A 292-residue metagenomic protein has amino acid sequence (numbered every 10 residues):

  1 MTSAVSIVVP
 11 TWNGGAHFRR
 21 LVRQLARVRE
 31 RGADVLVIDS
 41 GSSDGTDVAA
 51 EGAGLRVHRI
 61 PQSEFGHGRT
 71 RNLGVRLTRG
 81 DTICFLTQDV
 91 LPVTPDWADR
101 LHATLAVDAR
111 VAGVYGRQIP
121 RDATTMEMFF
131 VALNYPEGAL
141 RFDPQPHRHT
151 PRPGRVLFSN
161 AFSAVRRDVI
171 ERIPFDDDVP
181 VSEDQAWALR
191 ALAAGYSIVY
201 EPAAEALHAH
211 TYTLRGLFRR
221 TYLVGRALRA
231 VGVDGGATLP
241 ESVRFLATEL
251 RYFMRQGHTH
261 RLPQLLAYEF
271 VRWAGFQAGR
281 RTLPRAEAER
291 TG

Functional and structural regions predicted by a protein language model:
R23-G32: Short, acidic, metal-binding catalytic loop of nucleotide-sugar glycosyltransferases
G32-G41, I60: Short beta-strand/loop segment that forms part of the nucleotide-sugar
D39-D47, L91: A conserved acidic beta->alpha catalytic loop
P61-T78: Glycine-rich, basic loop-to-helix element that forms the pyrophosphate-binding segment of sugar-nucleotide handling
D81-L91: Short beta-strand-to-loop acidic/aromatic patch adjacent to the donor-nucleotide binding site
L91, P95-M128: Conserved donor NDP-sugar-binding/catalytic core segment of glycosyltransferases
P144-V165, P180, A186: A recurrent flexible, glycine/aromatic-enriched loop bordering the glycosyltransferase active site that acts as
R219-G292: Non-catalytic, C-terminal membrane-associated alpha-helical segments of glycosyltransferases
